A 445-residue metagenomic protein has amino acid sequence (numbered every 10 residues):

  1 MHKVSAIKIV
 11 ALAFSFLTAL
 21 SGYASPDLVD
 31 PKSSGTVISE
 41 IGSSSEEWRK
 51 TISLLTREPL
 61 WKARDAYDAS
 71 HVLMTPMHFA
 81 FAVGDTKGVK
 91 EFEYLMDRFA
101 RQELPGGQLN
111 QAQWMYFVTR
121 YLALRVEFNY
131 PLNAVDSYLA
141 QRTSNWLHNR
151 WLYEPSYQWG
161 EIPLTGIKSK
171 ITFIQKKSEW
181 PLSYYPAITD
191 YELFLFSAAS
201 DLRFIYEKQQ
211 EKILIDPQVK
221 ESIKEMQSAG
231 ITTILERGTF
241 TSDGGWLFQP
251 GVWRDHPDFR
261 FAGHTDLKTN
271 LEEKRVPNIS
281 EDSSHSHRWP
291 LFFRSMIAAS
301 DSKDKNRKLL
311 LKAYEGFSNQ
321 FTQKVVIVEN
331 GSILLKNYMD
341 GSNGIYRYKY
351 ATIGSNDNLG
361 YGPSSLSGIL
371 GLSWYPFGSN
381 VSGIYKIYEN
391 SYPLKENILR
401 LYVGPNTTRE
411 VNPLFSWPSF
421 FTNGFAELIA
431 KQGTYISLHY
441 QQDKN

Functional and structural regions predicted by a protein language model:
M1-V10: Bacterial N-terminal signal peptides that target proteins for export
V10-A19: Bacterial N-terminal signal peptides
P26-L55, R120-K176, W180, A199-K212 (+3 more regions): Terminal, non-catalytic domain-edge segments
W48-Y116: N-terminal carbohydrate-binding/catalytic regions of secreted carbohydrate-active enzymes
L55-K62, R98-L104, P181-Y185, T233 (+2 more regions): Helix-loop junctions that connect tandem helical modules in alpha-solenoid scaffolds
M96-R101, I171-W180, P250-N278: Acidic/His metal-coordination segments adjacent to aromatic residues that form catalytic metal sites in metalloenzymes
P105-R125, I188-Y191: Aromatic-lined, polymer-binding surfaces characteristic of secreted/periplasmic polysaccharide-degrading enzymes
P186-A198, E281, H285-R288, F292: Extended HEAT/HEAT-like alpha-solenoid repeat tracts in very large eukaryotic scaffold/adaptor proteins
